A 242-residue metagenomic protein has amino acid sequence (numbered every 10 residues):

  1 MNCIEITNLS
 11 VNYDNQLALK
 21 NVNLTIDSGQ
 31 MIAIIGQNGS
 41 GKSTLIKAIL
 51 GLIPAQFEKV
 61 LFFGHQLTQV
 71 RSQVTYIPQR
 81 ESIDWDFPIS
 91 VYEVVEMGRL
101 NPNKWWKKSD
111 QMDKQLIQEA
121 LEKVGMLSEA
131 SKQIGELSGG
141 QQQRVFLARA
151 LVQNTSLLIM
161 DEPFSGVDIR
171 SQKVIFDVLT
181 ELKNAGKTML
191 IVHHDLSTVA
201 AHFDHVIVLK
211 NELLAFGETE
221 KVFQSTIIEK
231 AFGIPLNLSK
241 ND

Functional and structural regions predicted by a protein language model:
I35-Q37: The feature captures the beta-strand-to-loop junction immediately N-terminal to the Walker
A55-S72: Conserved ABC transporter NBD signature motif
Q66, I207, N211-K221: Conserved switch/coupling elements of ABC/ABC-like ATPase nucleotide-binding domains
E96, D110-E129: Conserved ABC ATPase "signature" region
Q133-L137, Q141: Conserved ABC ATPase signature
L158-D161: Catalytic Walker B motif of ABC-type/P-loop ATPase nucleotide-binding domains
H193-H194: H-loop/switch region of ABC-family ATPase nucleotide-binding domains
